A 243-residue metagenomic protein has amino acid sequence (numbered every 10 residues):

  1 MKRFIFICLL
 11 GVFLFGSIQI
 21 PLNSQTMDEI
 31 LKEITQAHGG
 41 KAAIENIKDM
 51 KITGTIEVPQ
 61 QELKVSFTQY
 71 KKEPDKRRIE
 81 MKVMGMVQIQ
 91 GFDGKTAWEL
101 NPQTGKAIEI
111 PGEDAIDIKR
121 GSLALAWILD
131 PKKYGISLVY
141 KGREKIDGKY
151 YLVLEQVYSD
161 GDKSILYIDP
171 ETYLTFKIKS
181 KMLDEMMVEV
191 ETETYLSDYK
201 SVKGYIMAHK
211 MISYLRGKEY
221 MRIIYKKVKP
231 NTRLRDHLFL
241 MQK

Functional and structural regions predicted by a protein language model:
M1-F4: Positively charged n-region of N-terminal signal peptides that target proteins for export
I7-S17: Bacterial N-terminal signal peptides
F15-Q25: Bacterial Sec-dependent signal peptides at the C-terminal "C-region" and cleavage site
N23, D28-G105, V139-Y140: N-terminal mature ectodomain segment of secretory-pathway/periplasmic proteins
N23-Q36, A43, T96-D162, L183-V190 (+2 more regions): Flexible, processing/modification-adjacent segments and terminal tails in exported/periplasmic/extracellular proteins
V65-T68, I89-G94, I108-A115, I168 (+2 more regions): Short amphipathic beta-strand/extended segments with alternating polar/hydrophobic composition
V83, I146-D147, V202: Structural motif
Y150-M241: Gly/Pro-enriched, hydrophobic low-complexity segments that function as extracytoplasmic propeptides/linkers
